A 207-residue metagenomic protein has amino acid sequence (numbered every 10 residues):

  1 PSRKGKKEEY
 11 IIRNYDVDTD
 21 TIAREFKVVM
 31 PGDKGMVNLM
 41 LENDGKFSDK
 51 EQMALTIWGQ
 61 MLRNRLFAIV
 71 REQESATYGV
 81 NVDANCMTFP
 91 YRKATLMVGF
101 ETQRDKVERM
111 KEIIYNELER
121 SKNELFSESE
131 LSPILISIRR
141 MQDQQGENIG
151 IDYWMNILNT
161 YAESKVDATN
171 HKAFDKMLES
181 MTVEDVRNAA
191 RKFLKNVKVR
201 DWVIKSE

Functional and structural regions predicted by a protein language model:
P1-G35, L41-D44, E207: An aromatic/glycine/proline-enriched structural segment found at the starts of mature extracellular/organellar domains
T21-F26, N81-N85, V186-R187: Glycine-rich, charged/polar anion/phosphate-binding loops that engage phosphate groups from diverse ligands
V28-P31, T88-P90, F193: Replace "in large, NTP-powered and nucleic-acid-processing enzymes" with "in large, NTP-powered factors and other
K34-S48, Q52-A54, W58, R71-S180 (+1 more regions): M16 family metallopeptidases and their MPP-like homologs
L62-L66: Short Ser/Thr-interspersed hydrophobic loop/turn segments at strand-loop and sheet-helix junctions that line or gate
A68, N116-R120, N188, K192: A generic structural signal for well-ordered alpha-helical segments enriched in polar/charged residues
D185-K205: Bilobed periplasmic-binding protein-like "clamshell/Venus-flytrap" ligand-binding domains
